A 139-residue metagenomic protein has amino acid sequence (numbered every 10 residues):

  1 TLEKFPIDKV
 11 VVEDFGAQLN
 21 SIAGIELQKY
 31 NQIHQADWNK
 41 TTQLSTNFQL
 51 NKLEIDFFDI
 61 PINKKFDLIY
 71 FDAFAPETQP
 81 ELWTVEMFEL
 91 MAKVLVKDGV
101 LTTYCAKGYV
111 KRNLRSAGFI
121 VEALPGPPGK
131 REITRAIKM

Functional and structural regions predicted by a protein language model:
T1-L2: Conserved SAM-binding loop of SAM-dependent methyltransferases across substrates and taxa, primarily the Class I
D8-N63: S-adenosyl-L-methionine
N51-L53, T102, E122: Hydrophobic/aromatic beta-strand patches that form the interior of the parallel beta-sheet core in alpha/beta enzyme
F57, D67-E81: A short SAM/SAH-binding and catalytic strip from SAM-dependent methyltransferases
L68-Y70, K97-C105: Conserved beta-strand signature within the Rossmann-like core of class I S-adenosyl-L-methionine
E81-D98: A short glycine-rich, Lys/Arg-flanked "PGG" loop and its adjoining helix->strand segment in the class I
A106-A117: Short alpha-helix
A117-M139: Core SAM-dependent methyltransferase catalytic element
